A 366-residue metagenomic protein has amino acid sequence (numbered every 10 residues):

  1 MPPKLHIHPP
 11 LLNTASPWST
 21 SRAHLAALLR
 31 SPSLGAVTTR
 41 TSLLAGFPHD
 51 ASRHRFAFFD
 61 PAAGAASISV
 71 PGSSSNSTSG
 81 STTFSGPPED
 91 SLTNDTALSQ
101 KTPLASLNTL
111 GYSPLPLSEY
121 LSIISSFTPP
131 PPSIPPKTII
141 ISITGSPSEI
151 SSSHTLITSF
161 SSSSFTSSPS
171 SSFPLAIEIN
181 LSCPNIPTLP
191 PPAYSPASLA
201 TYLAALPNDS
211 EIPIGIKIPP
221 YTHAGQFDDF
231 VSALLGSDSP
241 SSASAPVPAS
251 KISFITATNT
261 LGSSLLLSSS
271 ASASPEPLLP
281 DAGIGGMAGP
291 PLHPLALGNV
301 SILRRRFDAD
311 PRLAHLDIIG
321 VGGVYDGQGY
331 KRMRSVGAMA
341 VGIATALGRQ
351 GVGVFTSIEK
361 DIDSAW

Functional and structural regions predicted by a protein language model:
M1-I139, I143-E149, I358: N-terminal capping/small domains of soluble enzymes
I7, S79, P88, P290-D317 (+1 more regions): Alpha/beta catalytic cores of nucleotide-metabolism and tRNA/nucleoside-modifying enzymes
S16-R22, S142-L156, P191-P196, P213-P248: Active-site glycine- and acidic-residue-rich loops that bind and position anionic ligands or nucleotide-like cofactors
R22-L29, S151-F160, T222-S237, R305-L313 (+1 more regions): Catalytic cores of alpha/beta
T39-L44, A176, L181-C183, A249-L261 (+1 more regions): Glycine-rich phosphate-binding active-site loops on the catalytic face of alpha/beta enzymes
F47-S67, L266-G285, R334-S335, M339-A340 (+1 more regions): C-terminal helical cap(s) of enzyme catalytic domains, especially alpha/beta-barrels
L117-S118, S122, S126-S133, Y194-I214 (+2 more regions): Alpha-helix-loop-beta-strand connector modules within alpha/beta enzyme cores
P184-Y194, G225-R312: Glycine/Thr-rich beta-alpha phosphate-binding loop at enzyme active sites
